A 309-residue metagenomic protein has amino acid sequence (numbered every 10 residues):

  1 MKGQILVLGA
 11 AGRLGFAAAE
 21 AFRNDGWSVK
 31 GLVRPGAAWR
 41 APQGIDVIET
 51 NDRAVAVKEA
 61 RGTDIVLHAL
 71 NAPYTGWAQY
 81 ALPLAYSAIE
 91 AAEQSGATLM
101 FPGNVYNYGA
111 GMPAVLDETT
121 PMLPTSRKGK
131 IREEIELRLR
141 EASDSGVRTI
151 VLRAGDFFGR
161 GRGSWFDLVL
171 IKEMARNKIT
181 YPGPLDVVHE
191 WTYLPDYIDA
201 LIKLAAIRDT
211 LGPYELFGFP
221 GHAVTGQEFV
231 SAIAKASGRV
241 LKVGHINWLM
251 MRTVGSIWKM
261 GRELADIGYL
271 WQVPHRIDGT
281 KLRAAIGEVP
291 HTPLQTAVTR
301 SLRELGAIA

Functional and structural regions predicted by a protein language model:
K2, G12, K203-L264, G279 (+1 more regions): Mid/C-terminal beta-alpha module of Rossmann-like enzyme folds, strongest in SDR-family dehydrogenases/epimerases
I5-D25: N-terminal Rossmann NAD(P)H-binding glycine-rich loop of SDR-like oxidoreductase domains
G36-S95: NAD(P)H-binding glycine-rich loop region in Rossmannoid oxidoreductase-like domains and their noncatalytic homologs
A78-L82, P121, T125-L137, D156 (+4 more regions): Short-chain dehydrogenase/reductase
Y86-E134, I150: Conserved Rossmann-fold NAD(P)-dependent oxidoreductase catalytic core, especially the SDR/UDP-sugar
N104, L137-R160: Conserved beta-loop-beta element that borders a ligand/cofactor-binding pocket
S145, G155-H189, I233: NAD(P)-dependent short-chain dehydrogenase/reductase
T192-Y197: A conserved structural motif in NAD(P)-dependent oxidoreductases
